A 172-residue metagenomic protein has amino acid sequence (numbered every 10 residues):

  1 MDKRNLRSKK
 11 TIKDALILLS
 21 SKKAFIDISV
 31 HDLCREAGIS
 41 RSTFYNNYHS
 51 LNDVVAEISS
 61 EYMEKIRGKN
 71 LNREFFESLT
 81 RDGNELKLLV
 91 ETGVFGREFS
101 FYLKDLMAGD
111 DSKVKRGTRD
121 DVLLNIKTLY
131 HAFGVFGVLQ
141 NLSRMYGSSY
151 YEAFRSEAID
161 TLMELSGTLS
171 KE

Functional and structural regions predicted by a protein language model:
M1-K23: Basic, helix-initiating cap at the start of DNA-binding domains
I12, D27, S50-V55: Short amphipathic alpha-helical segment with a characteristic S/N-K-E followed by hydrophobic residues
S29-V30, I58-K69: Short, basic, alpha-helical segments at the C-terminal edge of helix-turn-helix-like DNA-binding modules
C34: The alpha-helix within a helix-turn-helix
G38-N47: Short hydrophobic/aromatic patch on the recognition helix
R67-G96: Hydrophobic alpha-helical connector segments
V94-L139, I159-G167: Amphipathic alpha-helical packing segments from all-alpha helical-bundle domains
R144-E172: C-terminal peripheral helix-coil segments that are non-catalytic and often amphipathic
